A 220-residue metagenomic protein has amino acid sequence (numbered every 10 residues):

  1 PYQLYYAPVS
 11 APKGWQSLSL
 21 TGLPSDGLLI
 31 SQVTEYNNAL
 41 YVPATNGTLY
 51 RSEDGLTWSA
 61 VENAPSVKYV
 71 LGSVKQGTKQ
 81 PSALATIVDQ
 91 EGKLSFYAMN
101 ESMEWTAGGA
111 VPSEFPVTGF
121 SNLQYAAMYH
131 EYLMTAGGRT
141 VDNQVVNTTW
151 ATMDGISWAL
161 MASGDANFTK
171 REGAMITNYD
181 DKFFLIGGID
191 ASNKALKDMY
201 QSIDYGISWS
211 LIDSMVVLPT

Functional and structural regions predicted by a protein language model:
P1-Q3, V9, L20, Y36-N46 (+7 more regions): Glycine-centered tight turns/hairpins at beta-strand boundaries that repeat across beta-rich repeat domains
Y2, N147, R171, K197: Short coil/loop residues immediately preceding or within conserved phosphate-binding loops of NTP-utilizing enzyme
Y2-L28, Y50-Y69, Y97-G119, A151-N167 (+1 more regions): Trp- and S/T/G-rich repeat-edge/linker motifs of beta-rich repeat architectures
G27-V33, S66-G77, V117-A127, K170-M175 (+1 more regions): Repeated scaffold domains used in trafficking and secretory/extracellular systems, primarily beta-propellers
V33, V42, L49, A85 (+7 more regions): Hydrophobic strand positions within the blades of repeat-based beta-sheet folds
E35, P43, V88-D89, M99 (+4 more regions): Generic beta-strand structural signal
Y36, D54, K79-Q80, Y129 (+3 more regions): Residue-level preference for short coil/turn positions at secondary-structure junctions
A64, S73, G77, A83 (+7 more regions): Sensor of tandemly repeated, compositionally biased sequence architecture
